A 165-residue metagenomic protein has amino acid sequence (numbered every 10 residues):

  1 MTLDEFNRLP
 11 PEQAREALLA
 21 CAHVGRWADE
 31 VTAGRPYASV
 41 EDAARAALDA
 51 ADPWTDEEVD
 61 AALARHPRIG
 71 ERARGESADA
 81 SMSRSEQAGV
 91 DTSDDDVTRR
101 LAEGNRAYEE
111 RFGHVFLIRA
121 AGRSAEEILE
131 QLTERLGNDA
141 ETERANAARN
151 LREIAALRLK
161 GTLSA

Functional and structural regions predicted by a protein language model:
M1-C21, G25-A107, E153-A165: Aromatic-anchored, charged helix-turn/loop surface patch used as a conserved interaction hotspot
S93-A165: C-terminal non-catalytic interaction appendages of large macromolecular assemblies
